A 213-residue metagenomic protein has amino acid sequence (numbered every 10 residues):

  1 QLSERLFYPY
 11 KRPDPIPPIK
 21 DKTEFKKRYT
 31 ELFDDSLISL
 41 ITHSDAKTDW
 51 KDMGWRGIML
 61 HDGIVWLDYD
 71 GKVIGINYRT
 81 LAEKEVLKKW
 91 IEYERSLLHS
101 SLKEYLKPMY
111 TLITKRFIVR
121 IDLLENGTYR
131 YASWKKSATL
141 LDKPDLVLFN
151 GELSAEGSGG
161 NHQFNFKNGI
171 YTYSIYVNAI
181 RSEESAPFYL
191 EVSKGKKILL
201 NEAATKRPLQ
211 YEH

Functional and structural regions predicted by a protein language model:
L2-P9: Short, well-ordered alpha-helical segments enriched in acidic and aromatic residues
R5, K20, E24, D45 (+3 more regions): Alpha-helical structural elements
P9-K11, V65: Solvent-exposed loop/turn segments at secondary-structure junctions within structured extracellular/periplasmic domains
K11-P18: A short gly/proline-enriched turn/hairpin at secondary-structure junctions
P18-D70, N161: Surface-exposed, charged secondary-structure patches
Y69, G75-H213: Cysteine-centric segments in proteins
